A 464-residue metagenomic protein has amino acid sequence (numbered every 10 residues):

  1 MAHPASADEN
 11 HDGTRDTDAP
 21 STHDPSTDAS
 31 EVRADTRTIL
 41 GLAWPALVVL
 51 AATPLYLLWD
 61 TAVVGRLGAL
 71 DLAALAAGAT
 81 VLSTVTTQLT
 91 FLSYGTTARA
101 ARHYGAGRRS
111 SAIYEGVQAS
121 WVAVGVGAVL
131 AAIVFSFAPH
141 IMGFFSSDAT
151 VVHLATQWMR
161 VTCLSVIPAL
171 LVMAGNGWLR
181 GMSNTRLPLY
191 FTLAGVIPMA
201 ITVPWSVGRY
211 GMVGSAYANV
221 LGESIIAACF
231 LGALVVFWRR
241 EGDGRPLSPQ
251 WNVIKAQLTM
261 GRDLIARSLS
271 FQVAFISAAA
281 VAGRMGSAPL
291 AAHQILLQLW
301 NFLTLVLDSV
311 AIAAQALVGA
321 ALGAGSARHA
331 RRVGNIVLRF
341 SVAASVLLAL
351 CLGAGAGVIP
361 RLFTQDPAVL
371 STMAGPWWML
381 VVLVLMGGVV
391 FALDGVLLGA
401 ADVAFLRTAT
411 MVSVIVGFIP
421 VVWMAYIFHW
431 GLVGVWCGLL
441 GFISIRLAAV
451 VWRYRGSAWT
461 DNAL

Functional and structural regions predicted by a protein language model:
M1-A46, A100-I167, P198-R262, V318-L383 (+1 more regions): Short alpha-helical transmembrane segments in multi-pass integral membrane proteins
G41-D60, V161, V172, G222-I226 (+4 more regions): Transmembrane helical elements of multi-pass membrane transporters/channels
V48, A52, Y56, V85-L89 (+15 more regions): Residue-level hotspots within pore-lining transmembrane alpha-helices of multi-pass secondary transporters
A51-A73, M142-A149, V207-Y210, L269-F302 (+2 more regions): Helix-terminus/linker motif at the lipid-water interface of multi-pass membrane proteins
V64-S83, T150-L154, Y217, V253-M260 (+5 more regions): Interfacial/gating helices of multi-pass transporter permease domains
L72-A132, A169-S183, L187-P188, L290-L350 (+3 more regions): Small-residue-rich hydrophobic transmembrane alpha-helices
V381, L385-G388, G395-V421: A late C-terminal transmembrane helix in Major Facilitator Superfamily
